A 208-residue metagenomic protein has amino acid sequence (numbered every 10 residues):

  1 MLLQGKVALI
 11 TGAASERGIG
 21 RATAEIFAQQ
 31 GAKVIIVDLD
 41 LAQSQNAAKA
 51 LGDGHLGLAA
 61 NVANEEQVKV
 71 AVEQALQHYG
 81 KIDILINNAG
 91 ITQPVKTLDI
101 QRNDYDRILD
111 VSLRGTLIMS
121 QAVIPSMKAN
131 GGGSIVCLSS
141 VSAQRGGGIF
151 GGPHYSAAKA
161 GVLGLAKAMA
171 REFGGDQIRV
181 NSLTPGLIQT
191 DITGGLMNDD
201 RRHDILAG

Functional and structural regions predicted by a protein language model:
L3-I35: Canonical Rossmann dinucleotide-binding motif of NAD(H)/NADP(H)-dependent dehydrogenases/reductases, specifically
L39-A42, A59-A71, R102: The beta1-alpha1 cofactor-binding region of Rossmann-like NAD(H)/NADP(H)-dependent oxidoreductases
K96-T97, Q101-L109, R201-I205: Substrate-binding pocket helix/loop in short-chain dehydrogenase/reductase
S120, A158, A166: Active-site helix of classical SDR
P125, K167, R171-G175: Alpha-helical segment proximal to the catalytic Tyr-Lys
S140: Residue(s) in the substrate-gating loop at a strand-loop-helix junction that position the organic substrate next
I149-G151, G175, L187-G208: A glycine/serine/threonine-rich, flexible loop-to-helix segment that serves as the NAD(P) cofactor-binding "lid"
